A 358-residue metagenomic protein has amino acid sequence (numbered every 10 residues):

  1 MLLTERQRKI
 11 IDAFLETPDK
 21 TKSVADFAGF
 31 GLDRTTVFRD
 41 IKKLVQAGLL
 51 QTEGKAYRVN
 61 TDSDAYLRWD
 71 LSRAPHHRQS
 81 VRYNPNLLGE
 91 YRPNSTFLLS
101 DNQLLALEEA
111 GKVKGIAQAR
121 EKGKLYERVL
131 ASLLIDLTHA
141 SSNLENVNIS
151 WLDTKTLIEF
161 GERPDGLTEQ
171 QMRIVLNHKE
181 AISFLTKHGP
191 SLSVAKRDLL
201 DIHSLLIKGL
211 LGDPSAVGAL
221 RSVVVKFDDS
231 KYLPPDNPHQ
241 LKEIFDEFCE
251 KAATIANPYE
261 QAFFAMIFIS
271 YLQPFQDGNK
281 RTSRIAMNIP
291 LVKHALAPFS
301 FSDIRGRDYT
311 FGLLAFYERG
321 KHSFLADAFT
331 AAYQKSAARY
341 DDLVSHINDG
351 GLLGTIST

Functional and structural regions predicted by a protein language model:
M1-T358: FIC/Doc superfamily catalytic core
